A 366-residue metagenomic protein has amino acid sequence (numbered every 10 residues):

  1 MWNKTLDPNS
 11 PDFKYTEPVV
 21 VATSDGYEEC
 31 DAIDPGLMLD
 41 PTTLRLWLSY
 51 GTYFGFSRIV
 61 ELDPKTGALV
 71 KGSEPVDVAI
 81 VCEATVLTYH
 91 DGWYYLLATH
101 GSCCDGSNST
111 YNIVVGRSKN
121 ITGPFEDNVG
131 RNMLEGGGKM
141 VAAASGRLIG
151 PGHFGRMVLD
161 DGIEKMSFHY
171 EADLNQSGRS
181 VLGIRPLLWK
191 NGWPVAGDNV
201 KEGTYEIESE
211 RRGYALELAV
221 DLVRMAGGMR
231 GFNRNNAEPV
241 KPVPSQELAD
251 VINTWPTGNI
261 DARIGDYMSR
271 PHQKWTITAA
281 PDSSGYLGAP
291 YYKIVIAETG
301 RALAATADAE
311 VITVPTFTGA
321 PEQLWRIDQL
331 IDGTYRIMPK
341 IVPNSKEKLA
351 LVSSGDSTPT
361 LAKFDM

Functional and structural regions predicted by a protein language model:
M1-I33, L39-I80, Y89-Y94, A98-A142 (+3 more regions): Beta-rich carbohydrate-recognition and catalytic domains
V20-S24, N132-G138, D173, K201-G203 (+5 more regions): Short, solvent-exposed aromatic-acidic interface loops
E29-C30, A79-I80, L148-I149, R179-S180 (+3 more regions): Short solvent-exposed loop/turn micro-motifs enriched in small/polar/acidic residues
I33-G36, E83-V86, G152-G155, L349: Beta-propeller and closely related beta-sheet repeat lectin domains
M38, D198-T257, Y267-D308, R326-S357 (+1 more regions): Extracellular glycan-recognition/adhesion modules and their associated mucin-like linkers
L134-R156: Active site of divalent-metal-dependent phosphoester/diester hydrolases
G150-G152, S180-V181, S345-K348: Short, surface-exposed coil-to-beta transition loops
